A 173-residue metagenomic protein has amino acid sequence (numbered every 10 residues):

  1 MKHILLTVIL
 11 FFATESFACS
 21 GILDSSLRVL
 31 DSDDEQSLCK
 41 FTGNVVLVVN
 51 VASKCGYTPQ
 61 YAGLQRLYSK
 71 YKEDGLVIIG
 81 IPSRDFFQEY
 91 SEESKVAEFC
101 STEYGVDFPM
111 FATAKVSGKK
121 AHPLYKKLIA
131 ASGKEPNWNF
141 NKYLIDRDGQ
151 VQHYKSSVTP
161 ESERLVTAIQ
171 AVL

Functional and structural regions predicted by a protein language model:
I4-A13: Sec-dependent N-terminal signal peptides
F17-C39: N-terminal "domain-start" segment that seeds a small globular fold
D24-S26, A112, L144, L173: Terminal helix/beta-alpha structural elements that buttress the NAD(P)+-binding lobe
S37-C39, S69-K70, S132-P136: Surface-exposed acidic, glycine-flexible loop patches that form ligand/cofactor-binding and adhesion interfaces
T42-L47: Local sequence-structure signature of Cys/Sec-based thiol-disulfide redox active-site neighborhoods
N50-K54: Amphipathic alpha-helical repeat scaffolds
Y57-A121: Structural microenvironment flanking redox-active thiols in thiol-disulfide oxidoreductases
P123-K126, A130-L173: Thiol-/selenol-based redox modules, centered on thioredoxin-like and closely related oxidoreductase domains
